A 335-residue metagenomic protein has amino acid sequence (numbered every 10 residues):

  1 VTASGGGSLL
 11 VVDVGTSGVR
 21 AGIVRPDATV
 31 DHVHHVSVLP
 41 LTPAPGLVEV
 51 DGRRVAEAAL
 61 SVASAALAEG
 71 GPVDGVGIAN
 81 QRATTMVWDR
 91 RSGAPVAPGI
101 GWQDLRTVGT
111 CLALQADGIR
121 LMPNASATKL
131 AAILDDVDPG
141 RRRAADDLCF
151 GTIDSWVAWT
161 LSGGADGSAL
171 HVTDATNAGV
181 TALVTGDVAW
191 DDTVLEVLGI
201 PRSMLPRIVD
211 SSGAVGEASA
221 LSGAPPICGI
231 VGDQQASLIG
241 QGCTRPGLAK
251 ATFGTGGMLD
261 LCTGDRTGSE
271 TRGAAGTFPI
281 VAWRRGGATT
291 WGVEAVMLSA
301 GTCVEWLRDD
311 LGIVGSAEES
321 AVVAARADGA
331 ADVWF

Functional and structural regions predicted by a protein language model:
V1-A97, A144, P206, D210 (+1 more regions): N-terminal glycine/serine-rich phosphate-binding loop of ATP-dependent small-molecule kinases, especially carbohydrate
G5-G7, R82-A83, V96-P98, A144-L148 (+7 more regions): Short coil/turn connectors at secondary-structure junctions
V14-T16, G118-Q234, A300, V304 (+2 more regions): Gly/Ser/Thr-rich active-site cleft segment
V19-G22, S162-D166, E305, G315-F335: Conserved ATP-utilizing enzyme core subdomain
V24-R25, M86-D89, I133-D135, W159-S162 (+4 more regions): Short beta-strand-to-turn element immediately C-terminal to the catalytic PLP-Schiff-base lysine in fold type I
P43-G46, A97-I100, R284-E294: Short beta-alpha connecting loops at secondary-structure transitions that line or flank enzyme active sites
D104: Carbohydrate-associated surface elements
P225-C228, G232-I313: Catalytic phosphate/nucleotide-handling subdomain of diverse soluble enzymes
